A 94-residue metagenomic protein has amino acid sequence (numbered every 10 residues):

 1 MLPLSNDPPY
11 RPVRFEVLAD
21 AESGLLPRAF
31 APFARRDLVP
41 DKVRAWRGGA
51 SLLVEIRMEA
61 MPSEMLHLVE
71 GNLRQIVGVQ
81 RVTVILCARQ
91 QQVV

Functional and structural regions predicted by a protein language model:
M1-V94: A conserved regulatory-domain signal marking ACT and ACT-like small-molecule sensing domains and adjacent regulatory
